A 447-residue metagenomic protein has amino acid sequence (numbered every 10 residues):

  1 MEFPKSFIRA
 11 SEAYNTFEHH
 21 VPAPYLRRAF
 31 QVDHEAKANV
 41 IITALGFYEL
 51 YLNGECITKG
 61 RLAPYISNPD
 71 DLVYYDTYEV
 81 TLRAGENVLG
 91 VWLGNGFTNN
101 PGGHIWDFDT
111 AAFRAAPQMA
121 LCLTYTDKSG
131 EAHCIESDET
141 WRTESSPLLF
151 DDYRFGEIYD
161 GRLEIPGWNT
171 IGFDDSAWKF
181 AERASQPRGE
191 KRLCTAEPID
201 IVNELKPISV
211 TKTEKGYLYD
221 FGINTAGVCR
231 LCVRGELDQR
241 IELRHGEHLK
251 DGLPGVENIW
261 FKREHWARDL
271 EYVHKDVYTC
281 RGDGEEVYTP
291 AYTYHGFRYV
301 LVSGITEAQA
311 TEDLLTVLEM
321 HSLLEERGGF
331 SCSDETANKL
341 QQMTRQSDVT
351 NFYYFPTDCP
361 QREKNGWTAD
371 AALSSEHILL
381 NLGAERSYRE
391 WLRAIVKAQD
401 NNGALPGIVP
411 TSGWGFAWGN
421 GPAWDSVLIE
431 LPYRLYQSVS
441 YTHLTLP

Functional and structural regions predicted by a protein language model:
M1-R362, A369-D370, R386-R389, N401-F416: Extracellular/oxidizing-compartment recognition motifs
K364, T368-A371, G421-I429: Short alpha-helical patches at coil-to-helix transitions and adjacent helical residues in well-structured domains
L373-A384, L428-Y441: Well-ordered alpha-helical scaffold segments within catalytic/enzyme domains
H377-N401: Active-site diphosphate/adenylate-binding microenvironment
G415-W418, Q437-S438: The substrate-binding groove and active-site-proximal loops of carbohydrate-active enzymes, especially glycoside
T442-P447: Conserved small/polar residues in nucleotide/adenosyl-binding loops
